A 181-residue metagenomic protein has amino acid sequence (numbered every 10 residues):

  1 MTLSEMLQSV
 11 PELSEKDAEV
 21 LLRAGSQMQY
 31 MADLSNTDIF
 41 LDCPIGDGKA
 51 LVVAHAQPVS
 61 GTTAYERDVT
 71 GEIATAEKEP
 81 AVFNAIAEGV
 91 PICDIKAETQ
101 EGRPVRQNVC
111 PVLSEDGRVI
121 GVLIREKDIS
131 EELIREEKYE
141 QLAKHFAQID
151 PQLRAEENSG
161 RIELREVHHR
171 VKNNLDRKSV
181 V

Functional and structural regions predicted by a protein language model:
M1-E12, K138-H145: Signal-transmission linkers at sensory-effector interfaces
L7-E19, D150-R154: Short regulatory/linker helices and ligand/cofactor-binding micro-motifs at input modules
D17, R23-S26, A32: N-terminal-proximal low-complexity accessory segments that begin disordered and transition into the first
M28-I92, Q100: Structured interaction and signal-relay segments at domain junctions
I92, G102-P111: A short beta-strand signature within small-molecule sensing/ligand-binding domains used in signal transduction
L113-S159: Sensory coupling linkers of modular signal transduction proteins
S159-R170, N174: Short alpha-helical H-box segment flanking the phosphoacceptor histidine in two-component systems
V180: Conserved small/polar residues in nucleotide/adenosyl-binding loops
